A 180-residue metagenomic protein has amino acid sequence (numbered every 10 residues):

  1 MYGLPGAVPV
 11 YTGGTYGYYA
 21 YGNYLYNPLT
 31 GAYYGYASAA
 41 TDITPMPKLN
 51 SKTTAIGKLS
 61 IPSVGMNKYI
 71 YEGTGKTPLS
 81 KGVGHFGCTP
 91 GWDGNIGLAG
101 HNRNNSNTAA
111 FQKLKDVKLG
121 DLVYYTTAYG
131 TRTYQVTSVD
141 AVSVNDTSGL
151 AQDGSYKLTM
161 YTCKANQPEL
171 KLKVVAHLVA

Functional and structural regions predicted by a protein language model:
M1-A180: Solvent-exposed, non-transmembrane regions of membrane-associated and secreted proteins
